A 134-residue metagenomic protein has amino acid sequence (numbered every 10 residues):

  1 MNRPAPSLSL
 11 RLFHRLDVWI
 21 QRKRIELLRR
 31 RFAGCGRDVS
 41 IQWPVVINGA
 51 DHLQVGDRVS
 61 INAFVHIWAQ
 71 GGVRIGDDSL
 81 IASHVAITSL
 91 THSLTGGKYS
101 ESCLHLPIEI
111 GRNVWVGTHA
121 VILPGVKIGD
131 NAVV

Functional and structural regions predicted by a protein language model:
M1-D38, D78, H92-L94, N113 (+2 more regions): Terminal amphipathic alpha-helical/low-complexity segments used for targeting or macromolecular assembly
V45-V55, S60-K127: Flexible, glycine/small-residue-enriched loop-and-beta-strand segment within the central core of proteins
V134: Binuclear metal-ion centers of metallo-dependent hydrolases, dominated by the metallo-beta-lactamase
